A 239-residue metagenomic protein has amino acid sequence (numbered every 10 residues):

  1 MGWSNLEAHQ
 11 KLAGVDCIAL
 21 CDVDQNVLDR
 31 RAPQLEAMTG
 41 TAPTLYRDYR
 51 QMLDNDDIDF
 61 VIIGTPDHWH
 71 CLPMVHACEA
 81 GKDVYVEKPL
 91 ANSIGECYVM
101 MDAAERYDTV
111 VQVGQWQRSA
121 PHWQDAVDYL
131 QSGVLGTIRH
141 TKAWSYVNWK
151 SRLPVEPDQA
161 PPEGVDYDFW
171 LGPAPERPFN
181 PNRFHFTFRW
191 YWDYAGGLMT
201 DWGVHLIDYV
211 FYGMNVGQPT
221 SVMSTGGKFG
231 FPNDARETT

Functional and structural regions predicted by a protein language model:
M1-V86, G95-V110: N-terminal glycine-/serine-/threonine-rich beta1-alpha1-beta2 phosphate-ribose binding loop of Rossmann-like
W3, C71, V75, Y98 (+3 more regions): A structural signal for well-ordered alpha-helical segments within the folded catalytic domains of diverse enzymes
G14, D57, V134-T137, Q218: Glycine-centered tight turns that cap/initiate beta-strands
A19-C21, I62, R139-K142, L171 (+1 more regions): Residues embedded in well-ordered beta-strands within globular domains across many folds
C71, S151, P232: Glycine/Thr-rich phosphate-binding loops of Rossmann-like dinucleotide-binding domains
D83, A91-F169: A contiguous active-site-proximal alpha/beta segment in oxidoreductase catalytic domains
D168-T239: Rossmann-like dinucleotide-binding domain that binds NAD(P)(H)
